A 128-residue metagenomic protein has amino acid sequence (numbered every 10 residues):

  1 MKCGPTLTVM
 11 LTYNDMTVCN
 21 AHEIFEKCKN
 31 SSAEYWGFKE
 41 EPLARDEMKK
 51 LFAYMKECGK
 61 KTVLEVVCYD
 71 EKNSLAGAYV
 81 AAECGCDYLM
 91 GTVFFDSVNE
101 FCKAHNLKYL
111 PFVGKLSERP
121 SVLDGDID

Functional and structural regions predicted by a protein language model:
M1-T62, K72, V80-C84: Conserved N-terminal beta1-alpha1 strand-loop-helix module at the mouth
G59, V67, N73-D128: Conserved anion-binding
